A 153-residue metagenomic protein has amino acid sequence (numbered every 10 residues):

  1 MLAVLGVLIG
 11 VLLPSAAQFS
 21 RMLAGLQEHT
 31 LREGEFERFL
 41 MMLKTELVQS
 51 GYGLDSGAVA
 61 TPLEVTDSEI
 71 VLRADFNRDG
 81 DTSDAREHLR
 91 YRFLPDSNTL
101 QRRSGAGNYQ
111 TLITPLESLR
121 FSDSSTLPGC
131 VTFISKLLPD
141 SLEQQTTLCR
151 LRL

Functional and structural regions predicted by a protein language model:
M1-Q49: Aliphatic-rich helix starts adjacent to a transmembrane/signal segment
S20, T99, P139-D140: N-terminal processing/targeting junctions
E33-E46, Y52-T66, I70-L72: Transition segment at domain starts
R38, K44, R90-R92, R102-R103 (+1 more regions): Basic side chains
P62-T126: Type IV pilin-like appendage domain
N108-L153: Short linear sequence signals and composition-biased patches located at protein termini or domain-edge surfaces
